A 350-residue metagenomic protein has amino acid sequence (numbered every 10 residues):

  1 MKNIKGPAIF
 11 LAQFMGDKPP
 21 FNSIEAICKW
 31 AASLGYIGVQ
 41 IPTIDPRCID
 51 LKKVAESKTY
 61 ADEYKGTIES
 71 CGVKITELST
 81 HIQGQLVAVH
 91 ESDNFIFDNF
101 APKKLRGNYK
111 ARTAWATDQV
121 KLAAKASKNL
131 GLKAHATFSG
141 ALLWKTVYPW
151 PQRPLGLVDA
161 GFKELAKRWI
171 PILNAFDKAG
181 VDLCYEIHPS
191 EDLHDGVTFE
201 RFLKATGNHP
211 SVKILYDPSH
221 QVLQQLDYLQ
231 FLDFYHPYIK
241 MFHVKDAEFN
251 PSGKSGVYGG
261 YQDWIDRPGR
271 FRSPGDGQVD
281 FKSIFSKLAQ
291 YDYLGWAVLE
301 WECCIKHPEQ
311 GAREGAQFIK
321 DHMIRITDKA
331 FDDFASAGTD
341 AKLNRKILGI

Functional and structural regions predicted by a protein language model:
K2, I27-G35, A55-E77, D93-N94 (+5 more regions): Acidic (Asp/Glu)-rich catalytic clusters
N3-P7, L11-A12, N22, G38-V39 (+3 more regions): Acidic/histidine-rich catalytic cores of soluble enzymes
M15, I49-A55, L105-A114, D159 (+1 more regions): The substrate-binding groove and active-site-proximal loops of carbohydrate-active enzymes, especially glycoside
K18-A31, W115-K125, L223-D233, F281-I284: Short, acidic/polar
E25, K29-W30, E69-S70, Q85-K213 (+1 more regions): Active-site acidic/histidine proton-transfer and metal-coordination neighborhood in alpha/beta enzyme cores
V39-P42, I75-T80, L132-G140, D182-E186 (+1 more regions): Short beta-strand segments at enzyme active-site cores
I41-Y64, G84, S139-T146: Glycine-rich, proline-tolerant flexible connector loops at the mouths of alpha/beta enzymes
P308-F331, A335: C-terminal helical cap(s) of enzyme catalytic domains, especially alpha/beta-barrels
